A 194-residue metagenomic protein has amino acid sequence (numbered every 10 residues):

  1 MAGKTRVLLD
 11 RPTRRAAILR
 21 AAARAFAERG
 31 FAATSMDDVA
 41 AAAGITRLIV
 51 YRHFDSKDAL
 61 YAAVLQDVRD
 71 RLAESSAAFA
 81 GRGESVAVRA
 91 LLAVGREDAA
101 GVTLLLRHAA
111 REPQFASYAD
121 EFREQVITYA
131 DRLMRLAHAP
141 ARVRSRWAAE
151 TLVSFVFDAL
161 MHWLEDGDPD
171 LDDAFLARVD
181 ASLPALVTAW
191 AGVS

Functional and structural regions predicted by a protein language model:
M1-R29, A33-G44, D58-A62: Basic, helix-initiating cap at the start of DNA-binding domains
M1-T13, M134, H138, V143 (+1 more regions): N-terminal intrinsically disordered/low-complexity leader segments
R20, G81-A100, R146, E150 (+2 more regions): Amphipathic alpha-helical segments that line or abut small-molecule/effector binding pockets and mediate allosteric
E28, A62-R89, A130-R132: Amphipathic alpha-helical linker/stalk segments
G44-F54: Short hydrophobic/aromatic patch on the recognition helix
D58-V68, Y118-F122, V126: Alpha-helical DNA-contacting segments of helix-turn-helix folds
V94-S117, D131, D158-E165: Amphipathic alpha-helical segments used for helix-helix packing
P113-H138, V143-S154, A174-A177, A181-T188: Amphipathic alpha-helical packing segments from all-alpha helical-bundle domains
